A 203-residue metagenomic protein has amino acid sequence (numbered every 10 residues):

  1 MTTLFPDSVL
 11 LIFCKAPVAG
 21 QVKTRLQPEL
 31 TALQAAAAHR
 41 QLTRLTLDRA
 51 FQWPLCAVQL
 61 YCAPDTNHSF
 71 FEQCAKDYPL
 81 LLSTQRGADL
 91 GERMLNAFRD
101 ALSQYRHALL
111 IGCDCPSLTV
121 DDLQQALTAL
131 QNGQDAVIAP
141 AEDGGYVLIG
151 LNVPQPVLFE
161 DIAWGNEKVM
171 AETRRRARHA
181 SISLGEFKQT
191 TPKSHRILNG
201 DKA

Functional and structural regions predicted by a protein language model:
M1-L26: N-terminal nucleotide-binding beta1-loop-alpha1 segment
A37-L55, R176: A short, N-terminal amphipathic alpha-helix
F51-L81: Acidic donor-binding segment of Leloir-type glycosyltransferases
F70-H107, N166: Short phosphate-binding loop-to-helix
L109-I111: Short aromatic-hydrophobic micro-motifs that form the base-stacking/packing surface for donor nucleotide recognition
S117-D143: Conserved donor-nucleotide/metal-binding helix-loop-beta segment in metal-dependent transferases, i.e., the alpha-helix
Q155-R176: Short, glycine-/small-residue-rich phosphate/pyrophosphate-handling segment
R178-A203: Conserved alpha/beta core of the MobA/IspD/sugar-nucleotide pyrophosphorylase nucleotidyltransferase superfamily
